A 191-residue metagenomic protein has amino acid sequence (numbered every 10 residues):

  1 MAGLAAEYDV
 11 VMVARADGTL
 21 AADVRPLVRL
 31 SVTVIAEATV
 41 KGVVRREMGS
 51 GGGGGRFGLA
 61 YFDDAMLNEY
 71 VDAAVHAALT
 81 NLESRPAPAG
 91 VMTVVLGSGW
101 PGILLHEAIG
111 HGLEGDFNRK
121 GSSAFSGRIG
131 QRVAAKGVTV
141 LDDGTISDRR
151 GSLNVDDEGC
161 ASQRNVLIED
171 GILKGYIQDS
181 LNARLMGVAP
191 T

Functional and structural regions predicted by a protein language model:
M1-R164, E169-I172: Active-site bordering "gate/hinge" segments that shape substrate access to catalytic or cofactor-binding pockets
D170-T191: C-terminal, non-catalytic macromolecule-binding modules
